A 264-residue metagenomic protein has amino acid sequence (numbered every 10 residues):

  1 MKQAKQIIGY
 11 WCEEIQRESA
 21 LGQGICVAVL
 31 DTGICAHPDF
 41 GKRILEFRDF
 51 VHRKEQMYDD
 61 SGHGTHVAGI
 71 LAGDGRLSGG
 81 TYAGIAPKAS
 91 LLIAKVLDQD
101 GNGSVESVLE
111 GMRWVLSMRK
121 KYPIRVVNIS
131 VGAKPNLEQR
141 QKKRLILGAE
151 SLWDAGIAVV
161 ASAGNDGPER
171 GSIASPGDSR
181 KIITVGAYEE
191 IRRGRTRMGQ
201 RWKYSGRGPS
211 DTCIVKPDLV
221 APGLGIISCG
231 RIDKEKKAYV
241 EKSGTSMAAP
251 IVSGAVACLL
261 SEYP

Functional and structural regions predicted by a protein language model:
M1-C26, P38-D39, R195, Q200: Protease zymogen maturation seam
Q16-A28, G33-E46, E55-E106, Y122-R125 (+3 more regions): Subtilisin-like serine protease catalytic core
L21, E150-D154, V220: Anion (oxyanion) recognition and catalysis
L30-G33, I70-D74, A94-D98, I129-A133 (+5 more regions): Active-site-proximal beta-strand/loop segments in catalytic clefts of secreted hydrolases
A36, L45, E190-R197, W202-A249: Catalytic-core environment of secreted peptidases
A36-P38, L77, D166-G171, I191-R192: Active-site environment of divalent metal-dependent phosphoester hydrolases
A68-L71, L92-D98, S172, G223-P264: Hydrolase catalytic cores
L97-K181, D211-I214, D233-S243, M247-A249: Substrate-binding/access-modulating region of protease and related hydrolase catalytic domains
